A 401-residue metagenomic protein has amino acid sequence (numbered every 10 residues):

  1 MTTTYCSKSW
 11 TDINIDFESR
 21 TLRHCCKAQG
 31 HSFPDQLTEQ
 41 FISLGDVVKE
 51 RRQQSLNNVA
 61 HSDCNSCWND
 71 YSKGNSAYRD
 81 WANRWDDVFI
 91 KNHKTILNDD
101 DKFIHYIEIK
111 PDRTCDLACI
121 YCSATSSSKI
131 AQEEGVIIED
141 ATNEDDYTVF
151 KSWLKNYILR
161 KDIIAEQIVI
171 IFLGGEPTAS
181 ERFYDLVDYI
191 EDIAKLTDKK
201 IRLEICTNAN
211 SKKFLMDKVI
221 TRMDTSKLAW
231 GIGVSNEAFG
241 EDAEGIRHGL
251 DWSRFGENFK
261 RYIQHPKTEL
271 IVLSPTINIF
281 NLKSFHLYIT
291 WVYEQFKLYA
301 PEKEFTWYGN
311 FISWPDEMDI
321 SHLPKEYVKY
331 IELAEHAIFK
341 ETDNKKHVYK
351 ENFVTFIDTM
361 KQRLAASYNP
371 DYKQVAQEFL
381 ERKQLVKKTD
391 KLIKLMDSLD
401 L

Functional and structural regions predicted by a protein language model:
M1-D145, I163-I164, E351-L401: N-terminal pre-core extensions flanking Radical SAM catalytic domains
W10, H24-K27, A118-S123, E181-L186 (+4 more regions): A short acidic (Asp/Glu
D16, T221-R222: Acidic/polar residues at beta-strand termini and the immediately following turn/coil
F17-S19, S32-Q36, L196-K199, F296-F305 (+1 more regions): Intrinsically disordered, low-complexity coil segments
K102-T114, T125-S152, I164-F183, I193-L215 (+3 more regions): Core AdoMet radical
W153-Y157, F183-D192, M216-T221, F255-I263 (+1 more regions): Short, well-ordered amphipathic alpha-helices
S226-G233, D251-D400: Conserved C-terminal portion of the radical SAM core fold that forms the substrate/S-adenosylmethionine-binding
